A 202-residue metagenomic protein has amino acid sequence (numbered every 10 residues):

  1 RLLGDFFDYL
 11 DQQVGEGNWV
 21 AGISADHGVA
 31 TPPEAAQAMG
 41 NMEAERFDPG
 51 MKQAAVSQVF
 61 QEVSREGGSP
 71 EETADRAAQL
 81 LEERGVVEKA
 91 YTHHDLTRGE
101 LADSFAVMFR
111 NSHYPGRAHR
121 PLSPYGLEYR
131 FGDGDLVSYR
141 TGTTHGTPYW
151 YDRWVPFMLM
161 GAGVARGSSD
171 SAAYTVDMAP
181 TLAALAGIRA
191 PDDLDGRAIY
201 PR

Functional and structural regions predicted by a protein language model:
R1: Active-site-proximal segments of metal-dependent phosphoesterases and phosphodiesterases across multiple
G4-G134: Secreted, luminal/periplasmic, and some membrane-associated catalytic domains that remodel anionic oxygen-ester
N18, H119, E128-R130, T175 (+3 more regions): Generic detector of bulky aromatic hydrophobic side chains
N18-A21, A35-Q37, L136-Y139, D170-A172 (+1 more regions): Composition- and surface-driven signal marking solvent-exposed, interaction-prone regions in large proteins
I23-V29, P33, H94, Y125-L127 (+5 more regions): Active-site proximal loops enriched in glycine and acidic residues that flank catalytic Cys/His/Asp and coordinate
A44-E82, R140-I188, R197-R202: Substrate-binding rim/cap in mid-to-C-terminal beta-strand-loop elements of soluble/periplasmic
V87, I188-R189: Short coil/loop linkers at secondary-structure junctions
G116, W150-D152, D192: A generic structural signal for short, non-catalytic loop/turn and secondary-structure boundary residues
